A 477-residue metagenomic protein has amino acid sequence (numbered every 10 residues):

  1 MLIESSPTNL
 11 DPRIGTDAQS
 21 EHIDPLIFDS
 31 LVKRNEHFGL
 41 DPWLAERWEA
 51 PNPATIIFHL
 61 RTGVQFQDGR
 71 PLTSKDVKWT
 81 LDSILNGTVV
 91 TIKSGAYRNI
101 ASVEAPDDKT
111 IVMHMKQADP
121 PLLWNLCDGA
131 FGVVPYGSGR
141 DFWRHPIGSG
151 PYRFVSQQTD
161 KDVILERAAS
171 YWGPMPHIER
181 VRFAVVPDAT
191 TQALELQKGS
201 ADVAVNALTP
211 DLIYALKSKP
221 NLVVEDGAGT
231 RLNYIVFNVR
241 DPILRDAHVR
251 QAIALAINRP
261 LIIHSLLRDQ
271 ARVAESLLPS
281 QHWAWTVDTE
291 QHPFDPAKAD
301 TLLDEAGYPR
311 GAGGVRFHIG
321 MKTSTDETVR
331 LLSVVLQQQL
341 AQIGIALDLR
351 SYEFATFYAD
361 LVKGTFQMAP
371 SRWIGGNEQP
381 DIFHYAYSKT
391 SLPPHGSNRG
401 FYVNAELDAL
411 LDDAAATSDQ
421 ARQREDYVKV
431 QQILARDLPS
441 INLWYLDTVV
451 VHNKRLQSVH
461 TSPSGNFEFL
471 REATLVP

Functional and structural regions predicted by a protein language model:
L2-N52, D82, I147-S149: N-terminal lobe/hinge region of extracytoplasmic solute-binding protein
S5-H22, L44-A45, R70, I92-K93 (+4 more regions): A structural "hinge/loop" feature
N35, G39, A118, W124-P176 (+3 more regions): Gly/Pro-rich hinge or "lid" segments in bacterial periplasmic/extracellular proteins
E46-V90, P106, V112, E195 (+1 more regions): Aromatic- and charge-enriched surface segment that lines or borders ligand/interaction sites
E49, H59, K93-P135: Surface-exposed binding/hinge segments that line and control ligand-binding clefts or catalytic entry sites
R140, A168-Y214, Q337-Q338, A346-D348 (+1 more regions): Ligand-site clamp/hinge motif
Q158, N233, A256-V287, E327-Q337 (+1 more regions): Detector for C-terminal structural segments
N238, L244, V273-A306, T325-L331: Structural transition elements
